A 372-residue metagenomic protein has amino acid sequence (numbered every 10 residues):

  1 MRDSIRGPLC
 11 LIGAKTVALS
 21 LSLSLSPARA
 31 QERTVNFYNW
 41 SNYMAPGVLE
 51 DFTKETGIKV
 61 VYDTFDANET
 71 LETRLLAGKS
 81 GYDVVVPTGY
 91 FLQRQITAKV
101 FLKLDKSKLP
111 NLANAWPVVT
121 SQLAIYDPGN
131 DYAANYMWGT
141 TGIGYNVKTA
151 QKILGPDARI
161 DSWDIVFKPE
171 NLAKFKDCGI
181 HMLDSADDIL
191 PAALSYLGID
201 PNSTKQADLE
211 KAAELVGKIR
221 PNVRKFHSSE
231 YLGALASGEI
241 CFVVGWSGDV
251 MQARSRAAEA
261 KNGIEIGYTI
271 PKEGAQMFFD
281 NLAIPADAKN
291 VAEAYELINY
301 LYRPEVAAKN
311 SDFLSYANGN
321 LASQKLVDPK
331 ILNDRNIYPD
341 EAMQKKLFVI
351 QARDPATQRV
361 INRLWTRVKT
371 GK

Functional and structural regions predicted by a protein language model:
A30-A98: Early extracytoplasmic/lumenal segment of secretory-pathway proteins
D83-P87, R224-K225, C241-W246: Paired acidic/hydrophobic, glycine-rich loop segments that form the ligand-binding mouth/hinge of periplasmic-binding
V86, L92, I96-N222, H227-A236 (+1 more regions): Extracytoplasmic ligand-binding site segments that recognize negatively charged/polar headgroups
F91-R94, F242-G263: A ligand-binding cleft/hinge motif common to bilobed small-molecule-binding domains
L102-A113, D164, A260-Q276, P285-A288: Short beta-strand->loop
L209-K218, R224, N262-A283, L332: Periplasmic-binding protein-like
G233, E341-K372: Conserved C-terminal helix/tail region of periplasmic/extracytoplasmic solute-binding proteins
D280, P285-K346: Mature extracytoplasmic/periplasmic domains
